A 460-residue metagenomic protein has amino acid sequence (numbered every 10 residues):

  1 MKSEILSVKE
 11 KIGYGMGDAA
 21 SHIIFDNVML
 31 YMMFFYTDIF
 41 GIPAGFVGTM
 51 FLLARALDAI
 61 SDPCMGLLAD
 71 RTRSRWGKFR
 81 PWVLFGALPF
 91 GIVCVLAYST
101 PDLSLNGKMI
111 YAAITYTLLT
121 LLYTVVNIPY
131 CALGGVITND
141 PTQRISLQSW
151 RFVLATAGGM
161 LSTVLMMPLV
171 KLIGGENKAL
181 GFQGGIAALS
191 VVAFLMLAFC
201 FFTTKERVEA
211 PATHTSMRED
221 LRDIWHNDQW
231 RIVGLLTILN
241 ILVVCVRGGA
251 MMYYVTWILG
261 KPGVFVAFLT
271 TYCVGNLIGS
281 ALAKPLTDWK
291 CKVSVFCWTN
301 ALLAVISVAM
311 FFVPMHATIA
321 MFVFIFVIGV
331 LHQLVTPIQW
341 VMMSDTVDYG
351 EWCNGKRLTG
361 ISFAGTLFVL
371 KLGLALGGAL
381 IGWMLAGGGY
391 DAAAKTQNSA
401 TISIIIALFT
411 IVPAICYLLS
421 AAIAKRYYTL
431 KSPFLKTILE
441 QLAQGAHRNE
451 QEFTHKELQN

Functional and structural regions predicted by a protein language model:
K2-N460: Membrane-embedded alpha-helical bundles of multi-pass transporters/translocases, especially carrier/permease families
